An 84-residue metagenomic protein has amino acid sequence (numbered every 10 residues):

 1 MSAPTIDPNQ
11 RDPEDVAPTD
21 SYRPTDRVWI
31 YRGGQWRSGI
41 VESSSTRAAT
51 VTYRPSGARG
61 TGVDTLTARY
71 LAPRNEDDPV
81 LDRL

Functional and structural regions predicted by a protein language model:
M1-P24: Mixed-charge, Lys/Arg-rich low-complexity intrinsically disordered regions
S2-P8, G57-L84: Intrinsically disordered, low-complexity, charged/polar segments
Y22-T25, S45-R47: A short, compositionally biased
R23-D26, Q35-R37: Short beta-strand or tight-loop elements that sit immediately N-terminal to catalytic metal-binding acidic residues
D26-R32, V51: A short beta-strand micro-motif
Q35, R47-A49: Beta-strand-connecting loop/turn residues
R37-S44: Short beta-strand-centered aromatic/proline hotspots
A49-P55: SH3/SH3-like beta-barrel fold
